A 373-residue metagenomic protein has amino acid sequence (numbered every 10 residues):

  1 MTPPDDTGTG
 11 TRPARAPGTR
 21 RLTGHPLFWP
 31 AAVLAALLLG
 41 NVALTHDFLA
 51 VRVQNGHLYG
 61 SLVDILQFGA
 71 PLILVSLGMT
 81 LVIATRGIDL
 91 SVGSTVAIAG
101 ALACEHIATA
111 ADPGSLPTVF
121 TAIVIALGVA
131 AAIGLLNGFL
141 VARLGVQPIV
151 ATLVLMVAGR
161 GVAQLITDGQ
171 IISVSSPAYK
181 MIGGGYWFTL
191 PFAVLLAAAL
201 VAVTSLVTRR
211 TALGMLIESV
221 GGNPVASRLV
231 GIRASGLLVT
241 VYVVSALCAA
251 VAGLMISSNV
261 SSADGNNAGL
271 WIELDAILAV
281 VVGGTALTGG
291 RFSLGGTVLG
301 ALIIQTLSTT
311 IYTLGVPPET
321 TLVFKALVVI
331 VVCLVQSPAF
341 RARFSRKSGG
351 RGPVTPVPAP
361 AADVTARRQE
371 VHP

Functional and structural regions predicted by a protein language model:
M1-H46, A202, L229-G236, L307-P373: Cytosolic-side transmembrane-helix boundaries in multi-pass membrane proteins
L27, P148, T189-A197, L238 (+2 more regions): Loop-to-transmembrane alpha-helix initiation sites
N41-V42, L58-T109, F139-V146, V280 (+2 more regions): Single transmembrane alpha-helix segments in multi-pass membrane proteins
F48-D64, F68, A163-I166, T208-R209 (+2 more regions): Inter-helical junctions in multi-pass inner-membrane proteins, predominant in energy-converting antiporter-like
P113-M156, G300: Alpha-helical transmembrane segments within multi-pass membrane transporters and channels
T118-A126, I133-N137, L190-D264: Helix-loop-helix "hairpin" substructures at the membrane interface of multi-pass membrane proteins
L144, P148-R210, L237-T240, N259-G269 (+1 more regions): Transmembrane helix-bundle core of multi-pass membrane transporters and related energy-transducing complexes
A249, V260, D264-A326: Transmembrane alpha-helical segments in multi-pass inner-membrane proteins
